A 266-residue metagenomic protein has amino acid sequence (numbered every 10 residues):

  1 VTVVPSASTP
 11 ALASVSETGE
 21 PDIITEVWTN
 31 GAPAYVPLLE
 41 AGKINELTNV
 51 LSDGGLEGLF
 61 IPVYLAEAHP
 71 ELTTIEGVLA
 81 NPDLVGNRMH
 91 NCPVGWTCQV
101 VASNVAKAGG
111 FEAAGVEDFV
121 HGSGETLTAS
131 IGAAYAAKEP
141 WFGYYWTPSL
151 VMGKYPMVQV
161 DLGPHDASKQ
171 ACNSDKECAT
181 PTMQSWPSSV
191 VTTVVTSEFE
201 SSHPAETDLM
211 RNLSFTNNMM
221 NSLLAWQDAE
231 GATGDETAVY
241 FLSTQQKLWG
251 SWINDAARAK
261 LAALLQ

Functional and structural regions predicted by a protein language model:
A7-K43, T126, S130-A133, L150-Y155: Pocket-flanking alpha-helical
T9, A13, A32, I75 (+6 more regions): Extracytoplasmic/secreted envelope proteins and their assembly/folding machinery, especially bacterial periplasmic
T9-P10, T29-P33, L65-E67, V94-C98 (+4 more regions): Solvent-exposed loop/turn segments at secondary-structure junctions within structured extracellular/periplasmic domains
P21-T25, T97-N173: Ligand-binding pocket segment of bilobal, Venus flytrap-like solute-binding proteins
I44-G95: A conserved helix-loop-strand patch within extracytoplasmic ligand-binding domains of the periplasmic binding
E57-E67, S189-S202, L223-W226: A bilobed periplasmic-binding-protein/Venus flytrap-type ligand-binding module shared by bacterial periplasmic
S149-S214: C-terminal lobe and pocket-closing loops of periplasmic/extracytoplasmic Venus-flytrap solute-binding proteins
T207-Q266: C-terminal functional modules
